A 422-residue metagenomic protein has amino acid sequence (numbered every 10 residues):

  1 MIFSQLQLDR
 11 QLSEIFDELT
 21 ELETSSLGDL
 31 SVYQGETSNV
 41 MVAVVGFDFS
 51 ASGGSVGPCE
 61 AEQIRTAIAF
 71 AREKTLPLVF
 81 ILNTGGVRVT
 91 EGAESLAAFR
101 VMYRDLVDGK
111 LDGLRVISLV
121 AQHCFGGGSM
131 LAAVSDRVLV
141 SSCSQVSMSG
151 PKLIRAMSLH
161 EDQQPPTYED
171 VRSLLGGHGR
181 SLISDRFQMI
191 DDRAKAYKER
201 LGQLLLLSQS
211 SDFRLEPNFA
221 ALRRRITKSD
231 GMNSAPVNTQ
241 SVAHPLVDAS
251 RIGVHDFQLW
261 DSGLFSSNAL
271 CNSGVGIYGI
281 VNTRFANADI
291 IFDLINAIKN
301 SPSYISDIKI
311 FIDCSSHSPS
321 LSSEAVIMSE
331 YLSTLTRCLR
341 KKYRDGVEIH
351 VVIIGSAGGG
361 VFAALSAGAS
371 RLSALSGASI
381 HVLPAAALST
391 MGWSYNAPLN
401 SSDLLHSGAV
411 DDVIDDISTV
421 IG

Functional and structural regions predicted by a protein language model:
M1-S38, K198-N287, G422: Intrinsically disordered, low-complexity segments enriched in small/flexible residues
S4-L8, N39-V42, L78-I81, F99-V101 (+4 more regions): A broad, low-specificity signal for short, low-complexity segments enriched in glycine/proline and polar/charged
E23, E60-I64, V79-N83, H255-W260: Short N-terminal helix-initiation segments at or just after the protein's N-terminus
G35-D48, E62-V89, N272-V281, I290-L321: A structural preference for short, pocket-lining loop segments at secondary-structure junctions
F49, G57-E60, E94-V101, I277-R284 (+2 more regions): Glycine-rich phosphate- or other oxyanion-binding loops that anchor nucleotides, phosphorylated ligands
G85-F213, S316-G422: Conserved catalytic cores of soluble enzyme domains, especially glycine-rich substrate-binding beta-alpha loops
